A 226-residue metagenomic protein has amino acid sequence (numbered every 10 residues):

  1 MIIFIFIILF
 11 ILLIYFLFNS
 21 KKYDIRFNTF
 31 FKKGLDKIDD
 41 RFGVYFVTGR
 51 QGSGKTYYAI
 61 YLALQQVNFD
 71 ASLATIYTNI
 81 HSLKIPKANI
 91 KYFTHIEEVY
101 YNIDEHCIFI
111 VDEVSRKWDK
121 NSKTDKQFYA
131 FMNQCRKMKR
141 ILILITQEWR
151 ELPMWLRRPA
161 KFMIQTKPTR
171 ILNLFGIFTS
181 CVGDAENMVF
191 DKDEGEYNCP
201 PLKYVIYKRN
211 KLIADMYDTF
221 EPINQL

Functional and structural regions predicted by a protein language model:
I7-K37: N-terminal pre-Walker A segment at the start of P-loop NTPase domains
V47: Hydrophobic anchor at the beta1->P-loop junction of P-loop NTPases
R50: P-loop (Walker A) phosphate-binding loop of NTP-binding proteins
K55-T56: Conserved lysine of the Walker
Q65-T75: Post-Walker A helix-loop "phosphate-sensing" segment adjacent to the P-loop in P-loop NTPases
Y77-D104: Short glycine-rich substrate-engagement loop in P-loop NTPases that contacts/grips substrate
V114-C199: Replace "adjacent to P-loop NTPase cores in ATP/GTP-dependent enzymes" with "adjacent to NTP-binding cores
